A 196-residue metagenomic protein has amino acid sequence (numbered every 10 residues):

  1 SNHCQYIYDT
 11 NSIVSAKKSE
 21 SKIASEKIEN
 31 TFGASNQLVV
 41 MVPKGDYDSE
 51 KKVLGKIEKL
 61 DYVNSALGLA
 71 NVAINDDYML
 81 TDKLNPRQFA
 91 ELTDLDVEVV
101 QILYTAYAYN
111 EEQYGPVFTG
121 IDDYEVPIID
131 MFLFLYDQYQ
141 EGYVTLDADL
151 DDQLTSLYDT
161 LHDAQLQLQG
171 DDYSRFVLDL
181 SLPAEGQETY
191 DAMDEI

Functional and structural regions predicted by a protein language model:
S1-S21: Transmembrane helices with small-residue packing motifs
Q5-T10, A34-V40, D172-P183: Short, hydrophobic beta-strand segments
Y6, E20-N36: Membrane-proximal juxtamembrane linkers immediately C-terminal to transmembrane helices
S25-E29, K52-K56, T160-L166: Generic recognition of flexible, low-complexity loop/linker segments
V39-Y47: Conserved short loop/turn motifs at secondary-structure junctions
D48, D122-V126, D130-I196: Extracytoplasmic
K51-L84: Short amphipathic beta-strand/extended segments in non-transmembrane regions
M79-Y124: Charged, amphipathic alpha-helical linkers/stalks
